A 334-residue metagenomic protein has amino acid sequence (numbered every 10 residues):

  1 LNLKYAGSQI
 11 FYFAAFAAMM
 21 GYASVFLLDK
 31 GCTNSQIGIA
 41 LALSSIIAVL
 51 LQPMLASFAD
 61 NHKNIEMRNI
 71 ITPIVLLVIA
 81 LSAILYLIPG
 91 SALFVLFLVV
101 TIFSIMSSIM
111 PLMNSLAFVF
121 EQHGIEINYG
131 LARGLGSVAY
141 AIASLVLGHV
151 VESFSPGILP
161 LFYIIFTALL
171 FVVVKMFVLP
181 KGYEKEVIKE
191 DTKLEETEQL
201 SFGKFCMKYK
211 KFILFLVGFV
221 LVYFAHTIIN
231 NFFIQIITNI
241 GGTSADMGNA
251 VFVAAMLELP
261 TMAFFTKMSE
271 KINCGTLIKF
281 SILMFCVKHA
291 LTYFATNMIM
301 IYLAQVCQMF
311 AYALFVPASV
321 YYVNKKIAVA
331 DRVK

Functional and structural regions predicted by a protein language model:
L1-S45, V49, K210-A250: Helix-loop boundary and gating motifs at the non-cytosolic
I10, A92-M110, L116, V220 (+1 more regions): Hydrophobic core of transmembrane alpha-helices in multi-pass small-molecule transporters, especially MFS/SLC-type
A23, M106-Q122, L314-A328: Intracellular juxtamembrane helix-capping segments at the cytosolic ends of symmetry-related transmembrane helices
N34-S35, H123-L135, S244-A245, I327-K334: Loop-to-transmembrane helix entry/capping segments in MFS-fold secondary transporters and related SLC/MFSD carriers
L50-I65, V151-E152, P260-C274: Helix-to-loop junctions at the C-terminal end of transmembrane segments in multipass secondary transporters
R68-A83, T276-L291: Structural signature of the two symmetry-related core transmembrane helices
I158-M176: Symmetry-related core transmembrane helices of the 12-TM Major Facilitator Superfamily/SLC fold
V178-V217: Juxtamembrane intracellular "pre-TM" segments in multi-pass secondary transporters
